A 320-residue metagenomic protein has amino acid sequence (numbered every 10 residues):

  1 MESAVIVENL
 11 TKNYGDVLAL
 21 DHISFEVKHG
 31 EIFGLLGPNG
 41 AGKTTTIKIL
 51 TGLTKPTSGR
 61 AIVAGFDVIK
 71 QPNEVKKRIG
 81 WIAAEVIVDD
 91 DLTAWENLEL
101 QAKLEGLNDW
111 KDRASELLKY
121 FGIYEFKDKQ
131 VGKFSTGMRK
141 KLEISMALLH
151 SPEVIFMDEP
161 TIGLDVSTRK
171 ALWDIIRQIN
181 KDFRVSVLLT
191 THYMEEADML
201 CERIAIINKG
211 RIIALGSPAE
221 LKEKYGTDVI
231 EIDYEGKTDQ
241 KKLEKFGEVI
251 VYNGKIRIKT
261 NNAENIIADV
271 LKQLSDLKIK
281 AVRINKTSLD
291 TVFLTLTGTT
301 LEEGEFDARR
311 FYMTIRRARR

Functional and structural regions predicted by a protein language model:
M1-S3, F306: Extreme N-terminus of proteins, especially the signal/transit-peptide cleavage junction and the first residues
A4-V5, K12-N208, A214: ABC transporter nucleotide-binding domains
R60, V229, A281-R283: Residues at or immediately flanking beta-strands
D174-N261: ABC transporter nucleotide-binding domain
A263-R320: C-terminal coupling/interaction segments
